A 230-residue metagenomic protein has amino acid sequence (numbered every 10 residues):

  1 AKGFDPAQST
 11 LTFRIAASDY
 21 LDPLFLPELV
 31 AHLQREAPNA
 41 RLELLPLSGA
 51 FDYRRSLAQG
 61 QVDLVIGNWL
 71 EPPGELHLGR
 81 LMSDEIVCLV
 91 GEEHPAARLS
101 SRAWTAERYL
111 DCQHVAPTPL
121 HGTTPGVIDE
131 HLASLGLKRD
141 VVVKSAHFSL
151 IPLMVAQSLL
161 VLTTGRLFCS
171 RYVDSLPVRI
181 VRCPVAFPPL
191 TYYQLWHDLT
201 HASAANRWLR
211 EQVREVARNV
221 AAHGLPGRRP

Functional and structural regions predicted by a protein language model:
A1-A7: Alpha-helical linker/hinge and terminal dimerization helices associated with HTH transcriptional regulators
S9-P73, S145: Central regulatory/effector-binding core of bacterial HTH transcription factors
T12-A16, V65, L89, V115 (+2 more regions): Short, well-ordered beta-strand segments
F25, A106, V178-H223: A late-sequence structural motif
S48-Y53, A58-V62, N68, L120-I180: Hydrophobic hinge/microswitch elements
N68, A96-A106, C112-L135, A202-N206 (+3 more regions): Secondary-structure junction motif
P72-E85, S100, L159, Y172-R182: Ligand-binding "clamshell"
L78-E92, A106-D111, C183-T191: Short Pro/Gly-enriched coil loops immediately N-terminal to beta-strands
